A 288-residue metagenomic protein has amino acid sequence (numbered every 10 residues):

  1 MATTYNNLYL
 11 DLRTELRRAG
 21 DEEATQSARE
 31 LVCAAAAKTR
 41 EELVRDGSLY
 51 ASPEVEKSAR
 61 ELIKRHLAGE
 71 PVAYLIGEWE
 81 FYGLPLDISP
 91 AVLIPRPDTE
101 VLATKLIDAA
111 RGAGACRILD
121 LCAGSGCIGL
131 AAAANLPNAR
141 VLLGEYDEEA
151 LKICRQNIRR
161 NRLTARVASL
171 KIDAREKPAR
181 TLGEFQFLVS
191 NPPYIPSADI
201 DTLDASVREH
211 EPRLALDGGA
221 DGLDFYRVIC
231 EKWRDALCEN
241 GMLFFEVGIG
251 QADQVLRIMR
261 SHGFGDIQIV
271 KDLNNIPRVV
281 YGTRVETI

Functional and structural regions predicted by a protein language model:
M1-V44, S48-A51: Non-catalytic accessory regions of SAM-dependent methyltransferases
L16, A110, I158, W233 (+1 more regions): Conserved hydrophobic residues forming the short capping helix/wall of the S-adenosyl-L-methionine
G20-D21, L136-N138, R159-T164, A236 (+1 more regions): Short helix-capping segments at alpha-helix termini
L31, G69, T99, I128 (+5 more regions): Residue-level signal for inorganic ion chemistry
V32-D108: Conserved AdoMet
D98-T202: Conserved SAM/SAH cofactor-binding pocket of Class I
Y194-D224: Mobile active-site "lid"/loop adjacent to the S-adenosyl-L-methionine
A220-T283: Conserved Class I SAM-dependent methyltransferase catalytic core
